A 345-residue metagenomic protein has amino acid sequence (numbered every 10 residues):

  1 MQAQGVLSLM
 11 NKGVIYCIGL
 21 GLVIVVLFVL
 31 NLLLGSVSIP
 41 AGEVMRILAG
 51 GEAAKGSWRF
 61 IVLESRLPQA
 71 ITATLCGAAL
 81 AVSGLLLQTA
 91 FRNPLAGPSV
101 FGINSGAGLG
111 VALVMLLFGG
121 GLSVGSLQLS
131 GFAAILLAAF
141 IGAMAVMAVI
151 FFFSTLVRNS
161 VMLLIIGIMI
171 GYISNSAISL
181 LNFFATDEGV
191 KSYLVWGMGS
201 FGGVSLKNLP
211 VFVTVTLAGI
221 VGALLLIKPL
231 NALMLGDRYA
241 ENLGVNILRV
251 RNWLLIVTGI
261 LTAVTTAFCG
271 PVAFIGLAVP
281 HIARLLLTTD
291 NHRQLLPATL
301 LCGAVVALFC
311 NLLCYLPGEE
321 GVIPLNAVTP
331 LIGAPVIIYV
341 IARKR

Functional and structural regions predicted by a protein language model:
Q2-R345: Alpha-helical transmembrane segments in inner-membrane proteins
